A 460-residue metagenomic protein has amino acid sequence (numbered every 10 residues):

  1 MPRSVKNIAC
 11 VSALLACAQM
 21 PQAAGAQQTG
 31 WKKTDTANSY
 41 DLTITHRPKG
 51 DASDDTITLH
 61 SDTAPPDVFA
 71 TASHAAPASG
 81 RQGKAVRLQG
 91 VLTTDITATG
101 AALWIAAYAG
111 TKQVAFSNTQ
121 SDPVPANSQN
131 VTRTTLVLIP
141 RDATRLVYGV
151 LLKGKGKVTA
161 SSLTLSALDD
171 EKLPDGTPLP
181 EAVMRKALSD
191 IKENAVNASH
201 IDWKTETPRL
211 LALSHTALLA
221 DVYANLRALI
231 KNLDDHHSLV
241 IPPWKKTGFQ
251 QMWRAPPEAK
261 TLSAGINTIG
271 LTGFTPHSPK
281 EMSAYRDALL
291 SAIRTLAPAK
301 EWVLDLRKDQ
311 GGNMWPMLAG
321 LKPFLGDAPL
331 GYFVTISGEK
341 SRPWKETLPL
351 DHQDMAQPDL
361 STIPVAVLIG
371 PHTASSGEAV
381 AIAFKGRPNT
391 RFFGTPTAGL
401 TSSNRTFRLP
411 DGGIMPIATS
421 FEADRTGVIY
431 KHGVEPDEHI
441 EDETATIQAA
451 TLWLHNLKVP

Functional and structural regions predicted by a protein language model:
M1-C10: Bacterial N-terminal signal peptides that target proteins for export
A9-Q19: Bacterial N-terminal signal peptides
C17, A24-T177: Extracellular and organelle-lumenal recognition/adhesion modules and their flexible linkers in secreted
A187, L229, I269, L304 (+4 more regions): Terminal peptide-recognition signature
A198-I266: Extended, small/polar residue-biased N-terminal targeting/export presequences and adjacent propeptide/linker tracts
T261-R286: STAS-typified acidic loop motif
P279-K300: A short, well-ordered alpha-helical element
G311-L368, S402-R408, T419-D424, I429-Y430: Gly/Ser/Thr-rich loop/hinge elements
